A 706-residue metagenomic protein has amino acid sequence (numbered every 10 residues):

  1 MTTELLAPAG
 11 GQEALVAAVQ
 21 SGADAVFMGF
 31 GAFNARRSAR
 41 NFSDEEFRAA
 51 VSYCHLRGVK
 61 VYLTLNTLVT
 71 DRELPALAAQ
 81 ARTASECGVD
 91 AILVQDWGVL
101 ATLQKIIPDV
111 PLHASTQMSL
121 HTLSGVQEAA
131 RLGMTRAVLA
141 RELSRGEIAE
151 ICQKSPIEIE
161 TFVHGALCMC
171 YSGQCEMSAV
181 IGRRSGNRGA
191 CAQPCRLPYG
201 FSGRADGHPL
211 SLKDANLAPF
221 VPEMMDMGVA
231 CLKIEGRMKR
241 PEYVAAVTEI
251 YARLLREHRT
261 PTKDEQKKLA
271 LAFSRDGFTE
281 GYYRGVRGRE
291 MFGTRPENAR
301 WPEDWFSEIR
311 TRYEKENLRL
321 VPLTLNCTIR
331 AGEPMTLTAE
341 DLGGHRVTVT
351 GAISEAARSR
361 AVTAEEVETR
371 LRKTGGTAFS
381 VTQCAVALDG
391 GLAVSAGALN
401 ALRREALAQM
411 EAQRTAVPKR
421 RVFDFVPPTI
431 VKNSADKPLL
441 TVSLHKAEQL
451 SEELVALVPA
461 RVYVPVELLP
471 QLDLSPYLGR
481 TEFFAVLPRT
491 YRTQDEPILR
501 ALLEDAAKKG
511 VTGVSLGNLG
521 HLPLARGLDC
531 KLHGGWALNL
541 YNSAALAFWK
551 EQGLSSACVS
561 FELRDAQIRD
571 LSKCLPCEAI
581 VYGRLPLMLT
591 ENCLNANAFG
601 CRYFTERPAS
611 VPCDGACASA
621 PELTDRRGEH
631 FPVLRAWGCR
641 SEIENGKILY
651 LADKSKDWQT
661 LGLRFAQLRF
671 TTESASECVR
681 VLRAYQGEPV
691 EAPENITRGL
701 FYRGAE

Functional and structural regions predicted by a protein language model:
M1-Q20, A25-A35, R48-V51, R57-S85 (+5 more regions): Surface-exposed amphipathic alpha-helical tracts and adjacent flexible/coil segments at the periphery of soluble enzymes
A35-N41: Short glycine-enriched, charge-decorated loop/helix-capping segments at active-site entrances that position
F42-F47: Glycine-rich, highly charged phosphate/nucleotide-binding loops
L123-S124: Conserved nucleotide-cofactor-binding alpha/beta core module
